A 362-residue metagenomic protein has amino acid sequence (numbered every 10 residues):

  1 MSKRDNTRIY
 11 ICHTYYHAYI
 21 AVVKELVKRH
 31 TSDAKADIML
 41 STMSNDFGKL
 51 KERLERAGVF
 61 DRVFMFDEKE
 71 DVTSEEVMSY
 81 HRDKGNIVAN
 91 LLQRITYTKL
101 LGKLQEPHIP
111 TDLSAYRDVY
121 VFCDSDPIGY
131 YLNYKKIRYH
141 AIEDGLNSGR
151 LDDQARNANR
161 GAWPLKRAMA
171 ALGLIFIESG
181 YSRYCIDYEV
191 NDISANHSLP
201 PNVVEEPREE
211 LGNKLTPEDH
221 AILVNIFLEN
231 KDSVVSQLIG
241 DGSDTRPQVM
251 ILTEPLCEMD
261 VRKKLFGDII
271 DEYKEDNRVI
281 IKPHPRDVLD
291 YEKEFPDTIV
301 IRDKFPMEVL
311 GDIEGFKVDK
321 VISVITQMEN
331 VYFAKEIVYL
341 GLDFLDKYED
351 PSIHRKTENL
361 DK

Functional and structural regions predicted by a protein language model:
R4-I9: Extreme N-terminal starter segment of soluble prokaryotic enzymes
Y10-E178, E308, D312, I322-N330: Active-site and donor-binding regions of nucleotide-sugar-utilizing enzymes
S44-E52, I128-G129, G149-R150, E258-D260 (+2 more regions): Short, charged/polar "capping" segments at the starts of alpha-helices and the immediately preceding loops
V63-D67, I299-F305, R355-D361: Short acidic-hydrophobic, aromatic-tinged amphipathic segments that line or gate anion-handling sites
E143, L151, R156-P247: A nucleotide-sugar donor-handling region in carbohydrate enzymes
S243-C257: Conserved donor-binding/catalytic core segment of Leloir-type glycosyltransferases
T253, K274-K304: Catalytic donor nucleotide-activated moiety binding site of glycosyltransferases and closely related
V309-I353: A donor-sugar binding/catalytic signature common to diverse glycosyltransferases and related nucleotide-sugar
